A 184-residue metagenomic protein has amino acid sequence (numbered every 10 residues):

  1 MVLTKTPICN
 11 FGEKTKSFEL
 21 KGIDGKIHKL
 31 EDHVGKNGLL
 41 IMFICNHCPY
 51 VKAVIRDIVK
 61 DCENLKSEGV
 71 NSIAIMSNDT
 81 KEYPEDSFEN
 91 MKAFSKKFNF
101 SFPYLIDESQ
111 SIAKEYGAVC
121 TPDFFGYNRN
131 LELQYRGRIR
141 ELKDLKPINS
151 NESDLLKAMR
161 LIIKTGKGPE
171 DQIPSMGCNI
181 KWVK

Functional and structural regions predicted by a protein language model:
M1-K164, G168-D171, N179-K184: Chalcogenol-based redox active-site neighborhoods
